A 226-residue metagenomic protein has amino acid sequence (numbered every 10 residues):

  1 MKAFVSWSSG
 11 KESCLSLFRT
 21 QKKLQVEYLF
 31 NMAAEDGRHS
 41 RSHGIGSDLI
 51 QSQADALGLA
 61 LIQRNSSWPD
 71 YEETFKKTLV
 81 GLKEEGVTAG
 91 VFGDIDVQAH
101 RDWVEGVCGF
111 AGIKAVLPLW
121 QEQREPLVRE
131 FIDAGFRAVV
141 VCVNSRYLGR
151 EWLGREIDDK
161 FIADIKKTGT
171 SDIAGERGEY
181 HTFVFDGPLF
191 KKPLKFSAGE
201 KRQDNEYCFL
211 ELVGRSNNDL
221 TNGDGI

Functional and structural regions predicted by a protein language model:
M1-I226: Nucleotide-activated chemistry modules centered on ATP-dependent adenylation/adenylyltransferase
